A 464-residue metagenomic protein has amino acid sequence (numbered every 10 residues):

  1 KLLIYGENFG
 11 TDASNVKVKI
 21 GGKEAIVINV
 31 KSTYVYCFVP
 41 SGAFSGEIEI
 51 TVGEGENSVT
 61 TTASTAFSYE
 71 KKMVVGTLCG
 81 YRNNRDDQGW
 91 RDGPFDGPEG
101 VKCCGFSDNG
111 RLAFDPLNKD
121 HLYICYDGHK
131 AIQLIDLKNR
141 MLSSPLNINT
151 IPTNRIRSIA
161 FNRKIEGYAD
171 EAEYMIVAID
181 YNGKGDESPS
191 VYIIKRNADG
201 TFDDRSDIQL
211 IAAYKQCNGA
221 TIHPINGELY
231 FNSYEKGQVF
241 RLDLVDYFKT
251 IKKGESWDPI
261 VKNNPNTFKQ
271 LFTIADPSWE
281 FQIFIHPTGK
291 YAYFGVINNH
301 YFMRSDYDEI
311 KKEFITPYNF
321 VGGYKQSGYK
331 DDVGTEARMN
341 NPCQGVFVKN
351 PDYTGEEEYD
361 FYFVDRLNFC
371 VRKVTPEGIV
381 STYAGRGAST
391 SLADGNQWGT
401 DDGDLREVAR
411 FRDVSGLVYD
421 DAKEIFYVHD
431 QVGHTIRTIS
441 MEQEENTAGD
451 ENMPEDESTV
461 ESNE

Functional and structural regions predicted by a protein language model:
K1-T77, H121, E313, E451 (+1 more regions): Ser/Thr/Pro-rich low-complexity tracts
I4, K71-D108, N139-I159, Y181-G183 (+4 more regions): Gly/Pro-rich loop segments of beta-rich domains
G53, L117, Y126-G128, A178-N182 (+8 more regions): Short loop/turn segments immediately following the C-termini of beta-strands
F114-K119, F161-A172, I222-N226, I285-G289 (+2 more regions): Residue-level detector of Asp-centered blade-edge/turn motifs that repeat once per structural unit in beta-propeller
H121-Y123, Y174-A178, E228-N232, Y291-G295 (+3 more regions): Conserved beta-propeller blade signature
A131-Q133, K184-I193, K236-D243, H300-S305 (+2 more regions): Structural motif
N341-P376: Loop/turn-rich, solvent-exposed surfaces of beta-rich toroidal or solenoidal domains
F411-E464: Blade-level signature of beta-propeller repeat domains, shared across WD40, Kelch, NHL, RCC1 and BNR/Asp-box propellers
